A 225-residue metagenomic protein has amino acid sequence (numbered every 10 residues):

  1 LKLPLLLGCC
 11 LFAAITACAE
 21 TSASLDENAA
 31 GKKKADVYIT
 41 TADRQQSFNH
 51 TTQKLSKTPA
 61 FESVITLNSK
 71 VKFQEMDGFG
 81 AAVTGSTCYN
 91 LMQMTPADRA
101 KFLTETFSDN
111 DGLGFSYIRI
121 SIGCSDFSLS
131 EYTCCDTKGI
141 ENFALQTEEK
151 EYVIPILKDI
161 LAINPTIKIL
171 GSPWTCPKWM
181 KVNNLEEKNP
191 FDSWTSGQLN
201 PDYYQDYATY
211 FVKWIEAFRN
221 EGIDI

Functional and structural regions predicted by a protein language model:
L1-A30: Bacterial Sec-dependent N-terminal signal peptides
L1-K2, L6-C10, K33, D43 (+2 more regions): N-terminal functional modules and adjacent low-complexity/disordered segments of proteins
L3-L6, F12, K32, P173 (+2 more regions): Generic detection of intrinsically disordered/low-complexity segments and helix-coil linkers/edges
N28-K57: N-terminal zymogen propeptides
Q46-I225: N-terminal catalytic cores of secreted or lumenal carbohydrate-active enzymes
